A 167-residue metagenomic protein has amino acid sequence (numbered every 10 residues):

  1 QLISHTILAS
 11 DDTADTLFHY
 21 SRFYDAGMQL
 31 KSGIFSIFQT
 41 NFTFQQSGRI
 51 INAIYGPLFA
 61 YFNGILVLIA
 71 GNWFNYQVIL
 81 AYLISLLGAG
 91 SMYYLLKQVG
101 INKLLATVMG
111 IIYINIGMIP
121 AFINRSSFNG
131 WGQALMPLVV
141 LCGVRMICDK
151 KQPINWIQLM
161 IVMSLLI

Functional and structural regions predicted by a protein language model:
L2-V99, L104-P137, L166: Active-site lumenal/periplasmic loops and adjacent helix-entry segments of GT-C-fold, multi-pass membrane
L95-Q98, Q152, M160: A diffuse structural propensity rather than consistent per-protein peaks
V139-Q158, L166: Membrane-interface transmembrane helices that cradle and orient dolichyl/undecaprenyl
